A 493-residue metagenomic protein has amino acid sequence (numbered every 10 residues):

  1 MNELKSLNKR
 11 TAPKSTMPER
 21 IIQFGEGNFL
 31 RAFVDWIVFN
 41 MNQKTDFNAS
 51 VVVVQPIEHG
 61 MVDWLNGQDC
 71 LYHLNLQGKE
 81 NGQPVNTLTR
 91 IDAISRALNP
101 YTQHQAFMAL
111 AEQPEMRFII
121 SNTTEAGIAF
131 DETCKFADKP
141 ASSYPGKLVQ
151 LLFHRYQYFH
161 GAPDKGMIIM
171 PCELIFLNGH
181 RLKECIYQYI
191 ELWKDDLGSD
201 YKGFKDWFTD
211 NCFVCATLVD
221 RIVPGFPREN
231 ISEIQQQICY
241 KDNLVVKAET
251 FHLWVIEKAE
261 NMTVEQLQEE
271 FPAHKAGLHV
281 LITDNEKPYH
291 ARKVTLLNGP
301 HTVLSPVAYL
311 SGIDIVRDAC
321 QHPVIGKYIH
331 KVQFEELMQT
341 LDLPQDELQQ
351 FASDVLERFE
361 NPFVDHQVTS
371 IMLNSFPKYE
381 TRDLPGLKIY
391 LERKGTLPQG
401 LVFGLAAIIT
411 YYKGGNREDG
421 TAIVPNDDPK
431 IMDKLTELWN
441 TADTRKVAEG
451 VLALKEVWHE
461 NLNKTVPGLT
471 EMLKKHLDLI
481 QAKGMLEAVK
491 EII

Functional and structural regions predicted by a protein language model:
M1-I493: Substrate/ligand-engaging "lid" and interaction regions
